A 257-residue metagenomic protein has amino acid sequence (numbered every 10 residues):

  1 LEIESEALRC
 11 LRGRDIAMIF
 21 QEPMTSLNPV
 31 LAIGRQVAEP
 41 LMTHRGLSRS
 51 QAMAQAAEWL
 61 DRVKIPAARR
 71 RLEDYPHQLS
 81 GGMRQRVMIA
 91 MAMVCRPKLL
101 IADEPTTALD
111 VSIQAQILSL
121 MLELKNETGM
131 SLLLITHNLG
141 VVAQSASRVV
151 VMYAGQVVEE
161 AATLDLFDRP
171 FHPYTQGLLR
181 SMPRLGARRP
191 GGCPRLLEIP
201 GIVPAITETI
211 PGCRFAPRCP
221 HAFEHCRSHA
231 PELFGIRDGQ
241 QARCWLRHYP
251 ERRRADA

Functional and structural regions predicted by a protein language model:
L1-A17, R35, T43, D165-P170 (+1 more regions): ABC ATPase NBD coupling module
V37, I89, I113, I117: Hydrophobic anchor residue at the start of the ABC signature
Q51-R70, Q176-R180: Conserved ABC ATPase "signature" region
D74-L79, M83: Conserved ABC ATPase signature
V94-K98: A short, proline-enriched helix->beta-strand linker immediately N-terminal to the Walker B motif in ABC-type P-loop
I101-P105, L109-G191: P-loop NTP-binding/switch modules centered on Walker-like glycine-rich loops
A162-A257: Charged, flexible cofactor/metal-binding loops and thiol motifs
